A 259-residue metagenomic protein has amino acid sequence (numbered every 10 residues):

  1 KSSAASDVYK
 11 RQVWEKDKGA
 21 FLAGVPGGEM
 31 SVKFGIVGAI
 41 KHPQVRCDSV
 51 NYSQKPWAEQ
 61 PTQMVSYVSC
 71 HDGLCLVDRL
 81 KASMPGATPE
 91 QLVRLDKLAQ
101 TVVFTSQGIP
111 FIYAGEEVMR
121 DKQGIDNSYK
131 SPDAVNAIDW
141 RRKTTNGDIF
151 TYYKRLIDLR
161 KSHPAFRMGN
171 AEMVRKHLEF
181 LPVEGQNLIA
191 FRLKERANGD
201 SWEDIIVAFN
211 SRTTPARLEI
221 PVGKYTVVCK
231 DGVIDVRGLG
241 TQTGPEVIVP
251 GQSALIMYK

Functional and structural regions predicted by a protein language model:
S3-M119, I125, Y129, L178 (+3 more regions): Conserved alpha/beta catalytic core and glycan-binding cleft of carbohydrate-active enzymes
Q12, E90-V93, F104-I112, E116-V118 (+1 more regions): Carbohydrate-interacting/catalytic domains
